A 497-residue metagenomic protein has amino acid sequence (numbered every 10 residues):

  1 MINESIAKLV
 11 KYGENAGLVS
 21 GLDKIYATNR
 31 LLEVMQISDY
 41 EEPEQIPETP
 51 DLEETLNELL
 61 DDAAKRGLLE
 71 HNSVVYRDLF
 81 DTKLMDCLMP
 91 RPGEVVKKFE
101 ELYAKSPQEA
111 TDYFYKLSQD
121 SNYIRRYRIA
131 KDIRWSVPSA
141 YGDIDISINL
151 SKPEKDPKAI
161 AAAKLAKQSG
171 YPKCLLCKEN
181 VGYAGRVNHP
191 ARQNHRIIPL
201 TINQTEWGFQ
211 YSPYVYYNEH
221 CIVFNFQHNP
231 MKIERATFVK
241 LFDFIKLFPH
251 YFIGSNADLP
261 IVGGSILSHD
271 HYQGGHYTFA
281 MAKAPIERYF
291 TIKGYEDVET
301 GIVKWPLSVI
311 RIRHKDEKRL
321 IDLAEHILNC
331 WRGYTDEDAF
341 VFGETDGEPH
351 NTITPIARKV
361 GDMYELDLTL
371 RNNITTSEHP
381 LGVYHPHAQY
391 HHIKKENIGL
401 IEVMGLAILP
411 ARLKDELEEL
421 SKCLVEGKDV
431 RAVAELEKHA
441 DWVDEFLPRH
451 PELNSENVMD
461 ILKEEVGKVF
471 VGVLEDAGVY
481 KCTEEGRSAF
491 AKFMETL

Functional and structural regions predicted by a protein language model:
M1-V223, Q227-P230, K304-P306, L320-A324 (+2 more regions): Active-site microenvironments that recognize anionic phosphate/pyrophosphate groups
N194-I198, H228-I253: Helical scaffold of the NTase/Pol beta-like nucleotidyltransferase catalytic core
Y216-N218, H250, S265-L267, A280 (+1 more regions): Coil-to-beta-strand transition motifs
A236, I245-S265, G274-H326, R332-T335: Catalytic or ion-translocation cores adjacent to nucleophile or general acid/base/metal-coordination motifs in diverse
P260-S268, D346-T352: Beta-rich nucleic-acid/ligand-interaction surfaces
